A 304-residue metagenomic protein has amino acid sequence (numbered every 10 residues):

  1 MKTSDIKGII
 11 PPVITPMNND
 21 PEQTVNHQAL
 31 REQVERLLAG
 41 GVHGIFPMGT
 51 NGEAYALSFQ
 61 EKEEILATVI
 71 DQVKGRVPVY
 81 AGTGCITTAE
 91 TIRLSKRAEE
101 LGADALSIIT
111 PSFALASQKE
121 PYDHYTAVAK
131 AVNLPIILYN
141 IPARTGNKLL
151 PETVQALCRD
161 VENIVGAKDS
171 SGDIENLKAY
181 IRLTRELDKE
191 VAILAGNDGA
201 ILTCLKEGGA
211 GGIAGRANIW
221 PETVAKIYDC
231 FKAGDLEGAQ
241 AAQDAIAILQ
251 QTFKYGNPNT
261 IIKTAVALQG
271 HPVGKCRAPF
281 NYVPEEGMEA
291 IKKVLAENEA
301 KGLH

Functional and structural regions predicted by a protein language model:
K2-D5, V191, V266: Catalytic cores of TIM-barrel enzymes
K2-K148: Active-site beta->alpha loop and helix N-cap motifs at the rims of alpha/beta catalytic domains
G8-N18, G40-G41, N51, K206 (+2 more regions): C-terminal alpha-helical cap/extension of soluble enzyme domains
H27, R31-V34, P151, M288-L295: Short, amphipathic alpha-helical "lid/cap" segments that border enzyme active or binding sites
L30, K62, L66, T91 (+6 more regions): A general structural signal for well-ordered alpha-helical segments in protein cores
D71-V77, L101-G102, V132-L134, R159-N163 (+4 more regions): Short helix-capping segments at alpha-helix termini
K130-A131, R144-K254: Catalytic alpha/beta core domains of metabolic enzymes, predominantly
